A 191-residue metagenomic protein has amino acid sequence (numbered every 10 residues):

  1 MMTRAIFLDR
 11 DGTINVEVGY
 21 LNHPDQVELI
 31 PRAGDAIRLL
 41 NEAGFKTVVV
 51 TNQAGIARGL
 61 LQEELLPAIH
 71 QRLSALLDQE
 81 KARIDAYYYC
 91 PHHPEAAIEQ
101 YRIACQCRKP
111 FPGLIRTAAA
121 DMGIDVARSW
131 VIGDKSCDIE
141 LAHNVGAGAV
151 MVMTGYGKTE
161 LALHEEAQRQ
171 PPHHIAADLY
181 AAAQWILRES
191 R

Functional and structural regions predicted by a protein language model:
M1-V48: Active-site neighborhood of HAD-like aspartate-dependent phosphohydrolases
I14-I30, I56-L65, Q79-A82, A96-C107: Metal-dependent phosphoesterase signature
A33, I37-L73, A82-A96, A142: Substrate-recognition element of Asp-dependent hydrolases with the DxDx(T/V) motif
L60-S74, Q100-L114, E140-G146: Short, electropositive alpha-helical surface patch
L73-D78, A119: Conserved hydrophobic residues forming the short capping helix/wall of the S-adenosyl-L-methionine
Q106-I139: Conserved Lys-Pro-Asp/Glu-containing loop-to-beta segment of HAD-superfamily phosphomonoesterases, centered on
A127-H174: Acidic, Mg2+-coordinating phosphoryl-transfer loop and its flanking beta/alpha structural elements, shared across
H173-D178, A182: Short acidic-hydrophobic, aromatic-tinged amphipathic segments that line or gate anion-handling sites
